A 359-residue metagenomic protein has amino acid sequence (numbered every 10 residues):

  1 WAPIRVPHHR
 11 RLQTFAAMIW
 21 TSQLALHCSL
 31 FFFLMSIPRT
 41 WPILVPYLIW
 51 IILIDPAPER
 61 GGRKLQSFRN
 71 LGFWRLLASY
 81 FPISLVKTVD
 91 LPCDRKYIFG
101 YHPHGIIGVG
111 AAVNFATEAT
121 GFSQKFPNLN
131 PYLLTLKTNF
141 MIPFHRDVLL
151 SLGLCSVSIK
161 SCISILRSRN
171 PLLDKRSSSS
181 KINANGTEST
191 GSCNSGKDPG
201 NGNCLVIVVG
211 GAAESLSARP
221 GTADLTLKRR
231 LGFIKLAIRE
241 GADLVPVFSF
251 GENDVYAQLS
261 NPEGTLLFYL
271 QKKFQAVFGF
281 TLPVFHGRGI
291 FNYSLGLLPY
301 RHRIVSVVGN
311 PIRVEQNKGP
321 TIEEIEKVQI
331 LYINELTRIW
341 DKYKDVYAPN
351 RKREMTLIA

Functional and structural regions predicted by a protein language model:
W1-F15, F68, S178-S192, T356-A359: Eukaryotic N-terminal low-complexity, Ser/Thr- and Lys/Arg-rich leader segments that predominantly function as
W1-I51: Alpha-helical bilayer-embedded segments of polytopic membrane proteins, i.e., transmembrane/intramembrane helices
I51-R63: Transmembrane-helix exit/juxtamembrane "anchor" motif
D55-A57, P311-V314: Short acidic (Asp/Glu) and glycine-rich catalytic loops that position anionic groups and cofactors
F68-V307, P311-I312, K318-G319: Soluble catalytic domains of membrane acyltransferases
I304-V307, E323-W340: Pol beta-like nucleotidyltransferase catalytic core
E315, E335, I339-V346: Hydrophobic alpha-helical segments
D345-A359: C-terminal helix/juxtamembrane-tail motif
